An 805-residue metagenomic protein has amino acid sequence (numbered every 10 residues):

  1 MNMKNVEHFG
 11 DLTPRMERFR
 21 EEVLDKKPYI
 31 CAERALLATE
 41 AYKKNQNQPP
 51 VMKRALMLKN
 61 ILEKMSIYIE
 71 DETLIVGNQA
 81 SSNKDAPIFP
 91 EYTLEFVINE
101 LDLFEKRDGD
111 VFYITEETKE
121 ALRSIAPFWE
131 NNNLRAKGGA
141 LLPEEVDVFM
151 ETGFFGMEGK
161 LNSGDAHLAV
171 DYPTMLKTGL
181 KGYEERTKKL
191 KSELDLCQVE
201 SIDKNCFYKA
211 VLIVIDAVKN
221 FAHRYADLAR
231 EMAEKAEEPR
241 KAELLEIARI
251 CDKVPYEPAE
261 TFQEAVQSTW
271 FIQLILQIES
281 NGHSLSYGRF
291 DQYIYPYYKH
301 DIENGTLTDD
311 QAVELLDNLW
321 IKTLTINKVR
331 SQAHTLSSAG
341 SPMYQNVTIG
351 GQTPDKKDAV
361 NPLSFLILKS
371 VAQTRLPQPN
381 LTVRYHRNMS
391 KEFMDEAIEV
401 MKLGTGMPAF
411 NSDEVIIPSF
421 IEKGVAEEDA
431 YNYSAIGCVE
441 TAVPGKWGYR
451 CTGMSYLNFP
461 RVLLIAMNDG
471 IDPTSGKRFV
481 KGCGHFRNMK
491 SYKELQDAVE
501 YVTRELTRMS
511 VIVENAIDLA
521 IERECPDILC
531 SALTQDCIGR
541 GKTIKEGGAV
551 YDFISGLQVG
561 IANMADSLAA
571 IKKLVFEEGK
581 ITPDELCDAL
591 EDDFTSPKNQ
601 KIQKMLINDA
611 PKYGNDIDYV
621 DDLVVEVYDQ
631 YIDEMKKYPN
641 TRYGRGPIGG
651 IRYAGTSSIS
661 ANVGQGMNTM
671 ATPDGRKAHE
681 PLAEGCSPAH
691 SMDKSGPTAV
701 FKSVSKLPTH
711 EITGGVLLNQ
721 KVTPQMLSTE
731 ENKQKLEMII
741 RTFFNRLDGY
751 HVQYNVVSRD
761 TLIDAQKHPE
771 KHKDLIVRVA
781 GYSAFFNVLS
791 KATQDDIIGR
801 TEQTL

Functional and structural regions predicted by a protein language model:
N2-Y208, R240-E246, V254-L805: Conserved catalytic cores of very large enzyme subunits
K191, K219, A226, R230-A233 (+3 more regions): Heptad-repeat amphipathic alpha-helical coiled-coil interaction surface used for oligomerization/assembly
N205, K209-F221: Extended non-globular scaffold/tether segments
H223-A226, R230, A565, I632: Structural signal for well-ordered, non-membrane alpha-helices
